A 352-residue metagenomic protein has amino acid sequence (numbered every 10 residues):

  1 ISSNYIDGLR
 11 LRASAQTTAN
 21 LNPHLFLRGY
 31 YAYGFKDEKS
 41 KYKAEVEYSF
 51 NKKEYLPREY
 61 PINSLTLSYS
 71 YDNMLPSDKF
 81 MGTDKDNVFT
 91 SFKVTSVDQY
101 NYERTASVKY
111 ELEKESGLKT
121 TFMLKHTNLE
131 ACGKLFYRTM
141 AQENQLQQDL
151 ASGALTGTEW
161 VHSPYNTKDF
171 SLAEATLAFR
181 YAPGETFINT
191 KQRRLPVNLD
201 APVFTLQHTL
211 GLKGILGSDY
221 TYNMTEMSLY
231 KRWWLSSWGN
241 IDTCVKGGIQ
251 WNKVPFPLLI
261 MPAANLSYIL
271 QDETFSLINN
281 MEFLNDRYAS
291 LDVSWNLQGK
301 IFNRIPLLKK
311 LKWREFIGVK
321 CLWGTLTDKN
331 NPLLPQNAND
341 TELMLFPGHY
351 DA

Functional and structural regions predicted by a protein language model:
I1-A352: Exposed, low-structure sequence patches enriched in small/polar residues
